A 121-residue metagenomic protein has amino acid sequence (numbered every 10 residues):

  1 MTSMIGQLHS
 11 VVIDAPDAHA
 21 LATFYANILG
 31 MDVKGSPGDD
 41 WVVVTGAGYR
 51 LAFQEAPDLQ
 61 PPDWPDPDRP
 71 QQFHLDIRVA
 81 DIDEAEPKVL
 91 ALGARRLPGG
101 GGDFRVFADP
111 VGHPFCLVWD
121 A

Functional and structural regions predicted by a protein language model:
T2-G6, V12-L51, E55-P57, E84-P87 (+1 more regions): Core segments of cupin and vicinal oxygen chelate
V42-V43, W64-P67: Short secondary-structure boundary/capping segments
D58-W64: A short, acidic/glycine-rich surface segment
P67-V89: Mid-chain, well-packed structural core segment of small domains
G99-G100, L117-A121: Short beta->alpha transition motifs characteristic of CBS
D109: Short, acidic, Ser/Thr-enriched surface-loop or helix-capping motifs
